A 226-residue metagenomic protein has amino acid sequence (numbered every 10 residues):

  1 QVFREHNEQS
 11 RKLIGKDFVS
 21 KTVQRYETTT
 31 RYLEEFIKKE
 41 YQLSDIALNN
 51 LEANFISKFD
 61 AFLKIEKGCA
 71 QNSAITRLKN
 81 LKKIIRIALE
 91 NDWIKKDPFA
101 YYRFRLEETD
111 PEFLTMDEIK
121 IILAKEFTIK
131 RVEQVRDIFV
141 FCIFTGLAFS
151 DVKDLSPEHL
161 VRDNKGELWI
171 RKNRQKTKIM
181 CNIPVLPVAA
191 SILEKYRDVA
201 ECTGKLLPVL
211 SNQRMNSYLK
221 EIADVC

Functional and structural regions predicted by a protein language model:
V2-T30: Short, aromatic/basic-rich helix-turn unit that serves as a nucleic-acid recognition element
V19, A53-N54, K58, L63 (+4 more regions): Catalytic cores of nucleotide-enabled group-transfer and carboxylate-activating enzymes in metabolic and assembly-line
S20-K21, T29-K39, I56, I65-F99 (+2 more regions): N-terminal DNA-binding recognition helix of tyrosine site-specific recombinases/integrases
K21-Q24, I37-A61, P208: A Lys/Arg-rich helix-loop hairpin that forms a DNA/phosphate-binding surface
Q71, I75, I94, P98-F149 (+1 more regions): Basic, Lys/Arg- and aromatic-enriched nucleic-acid-binding interface segment
R86-D97, C142-K165: Short, charged phosphate-coordinating catalytic segments
R103, T109-E112, E118, D154-E194: Conserved tyrosine-mediated DNA breakage-rejoining catalytic core shared by Y-recombinases
E108, Q175-E194, A200-V225: C-terminal catalytic core of Y-nucleophile DNA break-rejoin enzymes
